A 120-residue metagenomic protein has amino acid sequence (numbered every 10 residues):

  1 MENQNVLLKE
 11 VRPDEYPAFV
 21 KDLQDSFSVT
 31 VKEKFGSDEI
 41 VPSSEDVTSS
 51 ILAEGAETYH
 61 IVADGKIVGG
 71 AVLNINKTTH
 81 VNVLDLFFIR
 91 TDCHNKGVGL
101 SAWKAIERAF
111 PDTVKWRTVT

Functional and structural regions predicted by a protein language model:
V6-K21: A short beta-loop-alpha structural element at the N-terminal edge of CoA-dependent acyl/N-acetyltransferase catalytic
Q24-T48: Conserved GNAT-fold acetyl-CoA-binding loop/helix
E45-H60, G69: A short helix-loop-beta-strand connector motif used in the catalytic cores of GNAT acetyltransferases and, in some
T58-H60, K66-I75, V83-F88: Conserved beta-strand in the GNAT
H80-T91, V119-T120: Conserved acetyl-CoA binding element of GNAT-fold acetyltransferases
I89, N95-R108: Conserved acetyl-CoA-binding loop-helix of GNAT-fold acetyltransferases
F110-T120: Conserved GNAT acetyl-CoA-binding A-motif
